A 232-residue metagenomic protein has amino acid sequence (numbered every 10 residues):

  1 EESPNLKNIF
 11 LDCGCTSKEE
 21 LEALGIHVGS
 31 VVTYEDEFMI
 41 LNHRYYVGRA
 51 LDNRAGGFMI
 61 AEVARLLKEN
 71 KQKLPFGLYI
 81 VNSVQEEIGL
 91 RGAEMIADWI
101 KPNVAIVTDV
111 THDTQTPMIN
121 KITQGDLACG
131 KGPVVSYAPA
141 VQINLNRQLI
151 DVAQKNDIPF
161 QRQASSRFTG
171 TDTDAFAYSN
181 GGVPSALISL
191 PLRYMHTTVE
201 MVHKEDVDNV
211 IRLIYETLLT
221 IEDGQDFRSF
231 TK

Functional and structural regions predicted by a protein language model:
E1-K232: N-terminal hydrophobic/helix-forming segments and targeting peptides
